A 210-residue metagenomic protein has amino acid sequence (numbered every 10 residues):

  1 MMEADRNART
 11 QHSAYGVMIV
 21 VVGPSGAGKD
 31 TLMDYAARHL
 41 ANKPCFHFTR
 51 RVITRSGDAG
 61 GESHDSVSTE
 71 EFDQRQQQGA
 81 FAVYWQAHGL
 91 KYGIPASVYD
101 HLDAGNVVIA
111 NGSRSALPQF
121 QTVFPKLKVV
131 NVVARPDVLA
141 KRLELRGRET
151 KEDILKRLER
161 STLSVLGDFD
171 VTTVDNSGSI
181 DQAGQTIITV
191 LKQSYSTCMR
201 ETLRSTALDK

Functional and structural regions predicted by a protein language model:
V21: Hydrophobic anchor at the beta1->P-loop junction of P-loop NTPases
P24: P-loop (Walker A) phosphate-binding loop of NTP-binding proteins
A27: ATP-binding Walker
D30: Walker A/P-loop
R38-F48: Post-Walker A helix-loop "phosphate-sensing" segment adjacent to the P-loop in P-loop NTPases
V52-V108, G112-R114: ATP-dependent small-molecule kinase phosphotransfer cores that center on conserved nucleotide phosphate-binding segments
V108-G112, V123-R146, V174: Conserved phosphate-donor/acceptor-positioning beta-strand/loop module used by diverse small-molecule
L145-K210: Small-molecule kinase domains that catalyze NTP-dependent phosphoryl transfer to phosphate-bearing small molecules
